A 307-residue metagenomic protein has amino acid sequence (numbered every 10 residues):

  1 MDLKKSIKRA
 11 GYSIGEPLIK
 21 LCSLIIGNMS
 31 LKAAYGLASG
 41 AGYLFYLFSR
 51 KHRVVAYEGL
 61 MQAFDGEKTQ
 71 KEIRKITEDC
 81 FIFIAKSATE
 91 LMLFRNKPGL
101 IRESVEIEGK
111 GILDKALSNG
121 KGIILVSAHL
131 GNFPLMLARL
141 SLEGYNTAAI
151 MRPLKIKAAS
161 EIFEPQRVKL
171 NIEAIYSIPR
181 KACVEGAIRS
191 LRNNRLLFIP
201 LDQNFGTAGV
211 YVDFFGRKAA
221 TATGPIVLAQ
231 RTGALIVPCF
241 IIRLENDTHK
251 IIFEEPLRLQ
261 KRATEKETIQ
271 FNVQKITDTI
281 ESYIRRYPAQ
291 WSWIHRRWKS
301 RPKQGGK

Functional and structural regions predicted by a protein language model:
M1-S127: Membrane-anchoring hydrophobic helices of lipid-metabolizing enzymes
D2, S6, F48, K75-E78 (+4 more regions): Non-catalytic C-terminal accessory region of glycerolipid acyltransferases and related lyso-lipid remodeling enzymes
R9, S13-E16, V55, L135 (+3 more regions): Generic alpha-helical secondary structure signal
L21, A33, A56-G59, C80 (+5 more regions): Hydrophobic alpha-helical segments typical of transmembrane helices and their membrane-interface/capping positions
V105-E106, L130, I156, S177-K181 (+2 more regions): A conditional alpha-helix N-cap/helix-loop micro-motif detector
K110, I150-R152, S177, E254-P256 (+1 more regions): Conserved beta-strand termini and adjacent loop/short-helix elements that scaffold enzyme active sites in alpha/beta
N119-P179, N193, N204-V210: Catalytic core of membrane glycerolipid acyltransferases/transacylases, capturing the structured, soluble-facing
